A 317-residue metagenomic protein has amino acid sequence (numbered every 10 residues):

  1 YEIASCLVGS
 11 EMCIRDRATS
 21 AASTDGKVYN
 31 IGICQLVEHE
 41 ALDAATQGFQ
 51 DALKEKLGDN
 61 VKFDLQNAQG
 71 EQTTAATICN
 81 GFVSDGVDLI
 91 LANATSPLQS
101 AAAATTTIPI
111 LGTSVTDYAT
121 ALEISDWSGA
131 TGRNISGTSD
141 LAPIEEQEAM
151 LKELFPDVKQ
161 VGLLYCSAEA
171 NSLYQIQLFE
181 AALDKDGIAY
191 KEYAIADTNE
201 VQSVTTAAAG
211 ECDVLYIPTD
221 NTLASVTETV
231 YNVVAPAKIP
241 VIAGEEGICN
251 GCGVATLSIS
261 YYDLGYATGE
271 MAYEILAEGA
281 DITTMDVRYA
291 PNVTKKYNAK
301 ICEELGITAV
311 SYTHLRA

Functional and structural regions predicted by a protein language model:
Y1-D16, H314-A317: Single conserved hydrophobic/aromatic residue that forms the stacking wall/gate of nucleotide- or nucleobase-binding
R15-T24: Sec-dependent signal peptide cleavage junction
V28-Q50, D64-T74, A168-E169, D220-S225: Extracytoplasmic "Venus flytrap"
I31, F49, S136-L183, D281 (+1 more regions): An alpha-beta-alpha
D64-S125, D220-A235, I239-G244: Beta-alpha junction/loop-to-helix N-cap segments that form part of ligand/metal-binding clefts
Y118-V158, I259-A280: Hydrophobic alpha-helical segments within soluble ligand-binding/sensing domains
A170-I239, E245: Pocket-lining segment of extracytoplasmic ligand-binding domains
G247-K300: Flexible loop/turn connectors
